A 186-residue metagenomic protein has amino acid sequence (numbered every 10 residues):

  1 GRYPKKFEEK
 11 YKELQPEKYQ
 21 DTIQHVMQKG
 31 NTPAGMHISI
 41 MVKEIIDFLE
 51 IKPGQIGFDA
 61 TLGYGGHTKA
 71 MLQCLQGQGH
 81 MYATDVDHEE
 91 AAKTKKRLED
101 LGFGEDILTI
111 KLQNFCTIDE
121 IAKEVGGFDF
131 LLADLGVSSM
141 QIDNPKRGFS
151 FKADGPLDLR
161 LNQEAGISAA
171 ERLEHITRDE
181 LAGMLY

Functional and structural regions predicted by a protein language model:
G1-Y186: S-adenosyl-L-methionine-dependent methyltransferase catalytic core, i.e., the SAM/SAH-binding region
